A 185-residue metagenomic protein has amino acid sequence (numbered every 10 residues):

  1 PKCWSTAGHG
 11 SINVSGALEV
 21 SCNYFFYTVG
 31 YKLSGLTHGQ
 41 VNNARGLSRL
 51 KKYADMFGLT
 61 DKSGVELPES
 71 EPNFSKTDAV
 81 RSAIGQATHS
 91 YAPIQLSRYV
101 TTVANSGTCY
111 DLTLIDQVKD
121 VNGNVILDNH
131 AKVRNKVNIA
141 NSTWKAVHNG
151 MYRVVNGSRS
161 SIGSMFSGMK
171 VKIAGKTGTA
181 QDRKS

Functional and structural regions predicted by a protein language model:
P1-K184: Beta-lactam-recognizing serine transpeptidase/beta-lactamase-like catalytic domain environment
